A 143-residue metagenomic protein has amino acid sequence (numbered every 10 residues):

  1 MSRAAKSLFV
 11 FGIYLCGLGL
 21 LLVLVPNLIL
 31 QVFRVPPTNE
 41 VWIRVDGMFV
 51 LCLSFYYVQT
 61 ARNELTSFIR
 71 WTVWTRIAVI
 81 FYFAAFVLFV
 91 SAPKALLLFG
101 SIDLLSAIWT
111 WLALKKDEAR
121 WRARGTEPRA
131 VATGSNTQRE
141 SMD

Functional and structural regions predicted by a protein language model:
S2-V41: Membrane-helix boundary elements
I13-V23, E40-A61, V73-F81: Core segments of alpha-helical transmembrane spans in multipass integral membrane proteins
L24-V25, V32-F33, Q59-T60, F86-F89 (+1 more regions): Helix-loop junctions at the membrane-solvent interface of multi-pass transporters, primarily the C-terminal
F33-W42, S67-T72, K94-I102: Non-cytosolic membrane-interface motifs at loop->transmembrane helix junctions
R62-F68, F81-F99: Membrane-helix boundary connector in multi-pass membrane proteins
T72-A84, F99-T110: Hydrophobic alpha-helical segments of small multi-pass membrane proteins
F86, S91, L105-G125: Membrane-water interface at the C-terminal end of transmembrane alpha helices
A119-D143: Intrinsic disorder/low-complexity segments
